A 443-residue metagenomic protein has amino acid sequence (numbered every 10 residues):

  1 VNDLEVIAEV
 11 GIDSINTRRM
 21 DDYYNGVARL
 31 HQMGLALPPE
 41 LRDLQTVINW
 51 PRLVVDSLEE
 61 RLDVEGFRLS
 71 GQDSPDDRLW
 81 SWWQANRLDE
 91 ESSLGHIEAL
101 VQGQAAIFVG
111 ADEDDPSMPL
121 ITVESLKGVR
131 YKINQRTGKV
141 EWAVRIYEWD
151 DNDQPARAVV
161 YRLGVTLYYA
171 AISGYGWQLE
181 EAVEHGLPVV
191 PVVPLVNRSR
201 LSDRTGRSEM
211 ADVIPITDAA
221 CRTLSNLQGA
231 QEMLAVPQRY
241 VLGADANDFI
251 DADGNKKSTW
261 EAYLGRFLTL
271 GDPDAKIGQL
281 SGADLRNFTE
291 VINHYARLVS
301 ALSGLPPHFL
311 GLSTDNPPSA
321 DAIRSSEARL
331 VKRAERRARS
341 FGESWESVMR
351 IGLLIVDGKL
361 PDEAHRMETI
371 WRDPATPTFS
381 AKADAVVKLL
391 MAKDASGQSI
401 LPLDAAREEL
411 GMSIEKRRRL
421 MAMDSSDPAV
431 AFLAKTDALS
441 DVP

Functional and structural regions predicted by a protein language model:
V1-T122, L126, T137-G138, D437-P443: Extended, helix-rich architectural segments
A106-E209: Extended, regular secondary-structure scaffolds
L179-S325, R329, R366-M367, D373-K382: Extended, charged amphipathic alpha-helical segments
G229-E232, V236-R239, E327-E346, D427-P443: Long, compositionally biased
V299, W345, A405-R407: Hydrophobic, well-ordered secondary-structure elements that form the walls of internal hydrophobic environments
P307-L312, K359-M367, E408-M423: Short, surface-exposed acidic
E343, V356-L390: Extended amphipathic alpha-helical segments with heptad-repeat/coiled-coil character used for oligomerization, fusion
L390-P443: Activation/maturation switch segments at domain boundaries
